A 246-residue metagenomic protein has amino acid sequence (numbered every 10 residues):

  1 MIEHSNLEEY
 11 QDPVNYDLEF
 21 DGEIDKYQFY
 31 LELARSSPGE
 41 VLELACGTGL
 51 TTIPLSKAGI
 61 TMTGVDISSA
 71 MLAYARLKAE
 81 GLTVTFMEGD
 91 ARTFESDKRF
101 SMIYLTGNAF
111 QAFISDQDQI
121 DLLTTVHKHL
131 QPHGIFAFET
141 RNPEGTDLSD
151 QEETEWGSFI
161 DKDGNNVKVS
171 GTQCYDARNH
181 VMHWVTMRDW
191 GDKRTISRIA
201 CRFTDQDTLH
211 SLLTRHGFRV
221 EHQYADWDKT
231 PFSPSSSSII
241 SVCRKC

Functional and structural regions predicted by a protein language model:
M1-G39: Conserved class I S-adenosyl-L-methionine
P38-G47: Conserved class I S-adenosyl-L-methionine
T52-T93: Class I SAM-dependent methyltransferase SAM/SAH-binding core
R92-M102: A short acidic, Gly/Pro-enriched loop at the edge of an enzyme's catalytic core that lines a small-molecule cofactor
S101-Q117: A short SAM/SAH-binding and catalytic strip from SAM-dependent methyltransferases
I120-P132: A short glycine-rich, Lys/Arg-flanked "PGG" loop and its adjoining helix->strand segment in the class I
A137-H210: SAM-dependent methyltransferase
T204-C246: C-terminal lobe and adjacent flexible extensions of AdoMet/dcAdoMet transferase-like proteins
